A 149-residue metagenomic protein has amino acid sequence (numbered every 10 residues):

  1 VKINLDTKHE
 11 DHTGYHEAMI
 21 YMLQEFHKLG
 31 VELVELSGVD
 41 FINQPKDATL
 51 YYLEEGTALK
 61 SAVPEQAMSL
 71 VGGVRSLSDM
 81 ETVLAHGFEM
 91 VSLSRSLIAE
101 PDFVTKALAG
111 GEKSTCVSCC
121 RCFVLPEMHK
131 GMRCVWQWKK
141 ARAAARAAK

Functional and structural regions predicted by a protein language model:
V1-K149: Flavin-dependent oxidoreductase catalytic cores
